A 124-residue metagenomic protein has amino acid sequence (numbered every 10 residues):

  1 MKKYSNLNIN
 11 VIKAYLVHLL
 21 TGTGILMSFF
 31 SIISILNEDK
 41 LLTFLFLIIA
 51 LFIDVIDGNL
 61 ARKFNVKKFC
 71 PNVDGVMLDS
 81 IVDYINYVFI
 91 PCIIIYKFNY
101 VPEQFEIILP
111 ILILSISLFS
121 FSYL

Functional and structural regions predicted by a protein language model:
M1-G58: Topogenic membrane-insertion module of multi-pass membrane proteins
M1-V11, S80-L124: A feature for the membrane-embedded catalytic helix bundles of lipid/isoprenoid biosynthetic enzymes
I9-L19, D39-L42, P71-L78, V101-I108: Membrane-interfacial loop-to-transmembrane-helix junctions in polytopic alpha-helical membrane proteins
I33-S34, D39, G75, C92-F98: General "foldedness" signal
E38, K63-K68, K97-V101: Membrane-interface elements of multi-pass transporters and channels
F46-C92: Acidic (Asp/Glu-rich) catalytic motifs at the cytosolic membrane interface
